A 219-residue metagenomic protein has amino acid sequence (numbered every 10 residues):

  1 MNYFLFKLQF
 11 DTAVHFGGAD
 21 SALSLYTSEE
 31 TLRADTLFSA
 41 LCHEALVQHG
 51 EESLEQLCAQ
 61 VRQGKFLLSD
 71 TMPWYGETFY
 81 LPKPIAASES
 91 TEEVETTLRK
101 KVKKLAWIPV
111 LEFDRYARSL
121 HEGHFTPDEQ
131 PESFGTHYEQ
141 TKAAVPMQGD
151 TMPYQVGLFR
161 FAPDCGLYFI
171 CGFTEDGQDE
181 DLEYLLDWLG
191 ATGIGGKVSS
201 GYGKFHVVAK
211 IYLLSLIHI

Functional and structural regions predicted by a protein language model:
M1-I217: Conserved active-site/ligand-binding neighborhood in enzyme cores
